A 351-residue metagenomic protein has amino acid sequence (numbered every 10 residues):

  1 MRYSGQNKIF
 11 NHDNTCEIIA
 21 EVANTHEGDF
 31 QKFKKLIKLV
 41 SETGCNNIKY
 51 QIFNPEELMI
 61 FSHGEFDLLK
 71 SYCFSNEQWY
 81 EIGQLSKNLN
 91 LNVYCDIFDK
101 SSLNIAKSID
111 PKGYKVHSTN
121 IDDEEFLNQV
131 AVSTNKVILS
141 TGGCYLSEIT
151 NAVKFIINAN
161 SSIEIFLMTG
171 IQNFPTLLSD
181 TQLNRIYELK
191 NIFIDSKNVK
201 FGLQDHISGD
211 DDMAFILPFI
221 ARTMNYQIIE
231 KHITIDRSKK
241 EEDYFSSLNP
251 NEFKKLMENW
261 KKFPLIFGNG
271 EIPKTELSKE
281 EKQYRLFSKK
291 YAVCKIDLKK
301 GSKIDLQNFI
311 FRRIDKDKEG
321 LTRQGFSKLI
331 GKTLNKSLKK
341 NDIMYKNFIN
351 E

Functional and structural regions predicted by a protein language model:
M1-E351: Catalytic cores and adjacent flexible loops of soluble metabolic enzymes that perform enolate/carbanion chemistry on
